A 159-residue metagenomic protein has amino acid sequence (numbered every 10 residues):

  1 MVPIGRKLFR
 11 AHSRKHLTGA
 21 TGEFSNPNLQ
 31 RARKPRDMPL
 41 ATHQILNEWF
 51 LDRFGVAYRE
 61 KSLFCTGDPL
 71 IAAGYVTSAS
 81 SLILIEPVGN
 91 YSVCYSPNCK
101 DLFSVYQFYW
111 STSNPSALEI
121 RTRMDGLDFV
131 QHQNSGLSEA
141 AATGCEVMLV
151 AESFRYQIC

Functional and structural regions predicted by a protein language model:
M1-V2, E60-L63, Q131, S138-E139: Generic detector of solvent-exposed, compositionally biased contiguous segments
M1-Y58, T143, V150-C159: ADP-ribose/NAD+-binding catalytic cleft of ART/PARP-like enzymes
R6, F50-P115: ADP-ribosyltransferase catalytic core
S13, L84-C159: Active-site and NAD+-binding cores of ADP-ribose-processing enzymes
T18-T21, T42, T66, T77 (+3 more regions): Residue-identity detector for threonine
T42-I45, K61-C65, G126-L127: A short linear-motif detector with a strong N-terminal bias
